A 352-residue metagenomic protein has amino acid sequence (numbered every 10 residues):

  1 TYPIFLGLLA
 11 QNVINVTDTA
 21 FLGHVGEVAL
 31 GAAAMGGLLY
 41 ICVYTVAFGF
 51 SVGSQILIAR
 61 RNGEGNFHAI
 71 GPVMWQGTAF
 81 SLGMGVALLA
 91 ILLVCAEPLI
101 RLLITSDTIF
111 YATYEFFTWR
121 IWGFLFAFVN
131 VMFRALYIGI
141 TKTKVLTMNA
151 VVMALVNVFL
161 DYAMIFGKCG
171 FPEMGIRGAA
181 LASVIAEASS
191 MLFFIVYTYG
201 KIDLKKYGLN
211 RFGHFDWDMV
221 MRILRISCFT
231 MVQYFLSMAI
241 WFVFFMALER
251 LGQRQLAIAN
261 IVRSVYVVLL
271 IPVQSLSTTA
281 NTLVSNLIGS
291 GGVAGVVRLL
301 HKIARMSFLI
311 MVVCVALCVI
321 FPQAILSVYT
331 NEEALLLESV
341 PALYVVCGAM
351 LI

Functional and structural regions predicted by a protein language model:
T1, I58-L125, F171-C228, V284-A349: Short alpha-helical transmembrane segments in multi-pass integral membrane proteins
P3-N15, W119, M153, A186-S190 (+4 more regions): Transmembrane helical elements of multi-pass membrane transporters/channels
F5, L9, V13, T17 (+16 more regions): Generic alpha-helical transmembrane segments of integral inner-membrane proteins, especially permease/transport modules
L9, V13-G31, I100-D107, A163-M174 (+3 more regions): Helix-terminus/linker motif at the lipid-water interface of multi-pass membrane proteins
T19, L30-A90, A127-L146, I240 (+1 more regions): Small-residue-rich hydrophobic transmembrane alpha-helices
E27-L38, T113, F117, A180 (+2 more regions): Small-residue hotspots at the loop-to-helix junctions and early N-terminal turns of transmembrane alpha-helices
S51, Q55, R120-G139, L146-N157 (+3 more regions): Short runs within selected transmembrane alpha-helices of multi-pass transporters and secretion channels
